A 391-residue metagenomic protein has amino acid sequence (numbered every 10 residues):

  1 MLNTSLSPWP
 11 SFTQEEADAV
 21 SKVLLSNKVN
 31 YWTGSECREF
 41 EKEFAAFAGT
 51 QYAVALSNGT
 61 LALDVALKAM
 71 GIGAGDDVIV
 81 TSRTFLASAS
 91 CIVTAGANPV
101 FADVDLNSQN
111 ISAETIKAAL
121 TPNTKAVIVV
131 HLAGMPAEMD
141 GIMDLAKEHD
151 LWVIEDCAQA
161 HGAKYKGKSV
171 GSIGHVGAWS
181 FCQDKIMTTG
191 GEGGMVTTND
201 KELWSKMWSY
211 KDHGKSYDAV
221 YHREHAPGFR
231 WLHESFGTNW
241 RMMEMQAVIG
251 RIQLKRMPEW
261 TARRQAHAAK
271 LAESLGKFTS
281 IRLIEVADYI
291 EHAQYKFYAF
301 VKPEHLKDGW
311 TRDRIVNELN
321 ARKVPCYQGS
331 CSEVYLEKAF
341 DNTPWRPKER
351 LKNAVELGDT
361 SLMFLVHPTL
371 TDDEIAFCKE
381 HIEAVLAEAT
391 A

Functional and structural regions predicted by a protein language model:
M1-V29, L232-E234: N-terminal "arm"/small-domain region of PLP-dependent enzymes with the aminotransferase-like
V29-D77, C91-A95, F101-D103, K168: Phosphate-binding glycine-rich loop
E39-K42, Q51-A53, E114, A126-V130 (+4 more regions): PLP-dependent aminotransferase class I/II
V54, I79, V100, V153-I154 (+3 more regions): Structural detector of well-ordered beta-strand residues that form the stable sheet scaffold of enzyme domains
K68-C157, K164: PLP-dependent aminotransferase-like
S90-I92, L145, S169, I186 (+1 more regions): Hydrophobic/aromatic ligand-binding patch that stacks against planar heteroaromatic rings of cofactors or nucleotides
E155-G190, F229-E234: Conserved active-site segment immediately N-terminal to the catalytic lysine that forms the internal aldimine
W179-S180, G194-N199, R251: Short beta-strand-to-turn element immediately C-terminal to the catalytic PLP-Schiff-base lysine in fold type I
